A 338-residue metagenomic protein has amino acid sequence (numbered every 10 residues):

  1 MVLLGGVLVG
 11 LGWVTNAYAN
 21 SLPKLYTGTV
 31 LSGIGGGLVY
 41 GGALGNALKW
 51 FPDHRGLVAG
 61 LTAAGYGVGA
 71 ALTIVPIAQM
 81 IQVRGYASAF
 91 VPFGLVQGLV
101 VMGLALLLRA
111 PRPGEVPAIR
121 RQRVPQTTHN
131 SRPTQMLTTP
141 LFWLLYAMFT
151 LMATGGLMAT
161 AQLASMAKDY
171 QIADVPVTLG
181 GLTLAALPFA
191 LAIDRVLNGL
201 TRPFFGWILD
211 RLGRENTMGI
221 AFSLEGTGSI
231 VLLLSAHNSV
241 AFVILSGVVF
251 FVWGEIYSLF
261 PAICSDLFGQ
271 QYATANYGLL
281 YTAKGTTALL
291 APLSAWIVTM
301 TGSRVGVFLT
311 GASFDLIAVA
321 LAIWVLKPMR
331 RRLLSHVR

Functional and structural regions predicted by a protein language model:
G12, P23-L31, V240-V248: Paired small-residue
Y18-P23, P52, G213, S235-H237: Helix-breaking motifs and short loop linkers at transmembrane-helix boundaries and internal kinks in secondary membrane
V30-A64: Cytoplasmic helix-loop-helix junction between adjacent transmembrane helices in 12-TM secondary transporters
A70, L267-T301: A late C-terminal transmembrane helix in Major Facilitator Superfamily
L72, P76-R84, A167-K168, I208-L209 (+1 more regions): Interfacial helix-cap and linker-helix signal at transmembrane-aqueous boundaries of multi-pass secondary transporters
S88-L107, F308-W324: Symmetry-related core transmembrane helices of the 12-TM Major Facilitator Superfamily/SLC fold
T134-F205, A291: Extracytoplasmic gate region of multi-pass secondary transporters
A186-I263: C-terminal transmembrane helical hairpin of 12-TM major facilitator-type secondary transporters
